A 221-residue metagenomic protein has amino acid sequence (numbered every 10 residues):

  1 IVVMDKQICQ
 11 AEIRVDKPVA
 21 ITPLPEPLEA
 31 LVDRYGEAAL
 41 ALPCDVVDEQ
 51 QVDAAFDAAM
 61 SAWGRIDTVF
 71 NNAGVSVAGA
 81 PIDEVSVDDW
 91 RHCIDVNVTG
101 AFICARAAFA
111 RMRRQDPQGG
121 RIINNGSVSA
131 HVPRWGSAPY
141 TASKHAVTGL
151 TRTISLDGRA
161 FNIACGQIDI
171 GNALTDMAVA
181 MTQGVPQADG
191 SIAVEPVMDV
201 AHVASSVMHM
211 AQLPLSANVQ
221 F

Functional and structural regions predicted by a protein language model:
P43-A55, V87: The beta1-alpha1 cofactor-binding region of Rossmann-like NAD(H)/NADP(H)-dependent oxidoreductases
A80-I82, D89-R91: Substrate-binding pocket helix/loop in short-chain dehydrogenase/reductase
I82-D83, V132-A138, E195: Active-site loop immediately N-terminal to the catalytic Tyr-X3-Lys motif of short-chain dehydrogenase/reductase
A105, S143: Active-site helix of classical SDR
A110, L156-R159: Alpha-helical segment proximal to the catalytic Tyr-Lys
S127: Residue(s) in the substrate-gating loop at a strand-loop-helix junction that position the organic substrate next
I163, Q167-I168, A188-F221: C-terminal helical subdomain
